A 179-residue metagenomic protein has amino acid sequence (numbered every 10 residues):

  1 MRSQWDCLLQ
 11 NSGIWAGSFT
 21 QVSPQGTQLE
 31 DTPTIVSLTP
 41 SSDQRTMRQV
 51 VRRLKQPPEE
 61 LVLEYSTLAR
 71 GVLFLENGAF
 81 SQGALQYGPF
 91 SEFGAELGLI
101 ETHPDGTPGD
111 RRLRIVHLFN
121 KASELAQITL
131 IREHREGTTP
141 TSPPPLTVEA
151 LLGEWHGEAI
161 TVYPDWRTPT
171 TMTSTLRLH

Functional and structural regions predicted by a protein language model:
Q4-W5, A16-H179: Soluble ligand-binding/transfer domains with enclosed cavities or grooves
L8-G13: Helix-boundary capping/turn motifs
